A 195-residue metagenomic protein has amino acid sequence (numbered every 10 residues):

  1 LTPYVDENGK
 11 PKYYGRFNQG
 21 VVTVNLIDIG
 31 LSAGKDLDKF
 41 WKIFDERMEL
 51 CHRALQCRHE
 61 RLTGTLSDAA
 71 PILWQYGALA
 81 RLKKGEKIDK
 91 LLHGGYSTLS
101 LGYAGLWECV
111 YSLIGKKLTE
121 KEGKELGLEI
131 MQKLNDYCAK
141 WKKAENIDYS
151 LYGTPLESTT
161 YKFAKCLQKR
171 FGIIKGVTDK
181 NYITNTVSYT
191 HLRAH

Functional and structural regions predicted by a protein language model:
L1-S112, K117: Structured mid-domain segments that build the active-site/substrate or prosthetic-cofactor binding neighborhood
C57, D136, K140-E145: Secondary-structure boundary elements
H59-R61, T186-Y189: Low-complexity, flexible helical/coil segments
R61-Q75, K121-K124, K143-P155: Short, glycine/acidic-rich hinge or "gate" loops at secondary-structure transitions that mediate conformational
Q75-R81, M131-Y137, E157-A164: Eukaryote-specific, cytoplasm-facing alpha-helical/coiled-coil scaffolding segments in long proteins
T119-C138: Short secondary-structure subsegments characteristic of cysteine-rich extracellular domains
A144-N185: Extended amphipathic alpha-helical segments with heptad-repeat/coiled-coil character used for oligomerization, fusion
T190-H195: Conserved small/polar residues in nucleotide/adenosyl-binding loops
